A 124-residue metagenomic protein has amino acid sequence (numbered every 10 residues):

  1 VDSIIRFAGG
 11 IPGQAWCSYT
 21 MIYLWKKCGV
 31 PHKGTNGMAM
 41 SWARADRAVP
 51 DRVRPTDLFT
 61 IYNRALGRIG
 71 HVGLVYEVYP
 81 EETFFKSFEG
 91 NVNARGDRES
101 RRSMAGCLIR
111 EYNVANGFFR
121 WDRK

Functional and structural regions predicted by a protein language model:
V1-I61, A65-L66: Catalytic cysteine-centered active-site loop
I69-K124: Aromatic- and glycine-rich peptidoglycan recognition patches
